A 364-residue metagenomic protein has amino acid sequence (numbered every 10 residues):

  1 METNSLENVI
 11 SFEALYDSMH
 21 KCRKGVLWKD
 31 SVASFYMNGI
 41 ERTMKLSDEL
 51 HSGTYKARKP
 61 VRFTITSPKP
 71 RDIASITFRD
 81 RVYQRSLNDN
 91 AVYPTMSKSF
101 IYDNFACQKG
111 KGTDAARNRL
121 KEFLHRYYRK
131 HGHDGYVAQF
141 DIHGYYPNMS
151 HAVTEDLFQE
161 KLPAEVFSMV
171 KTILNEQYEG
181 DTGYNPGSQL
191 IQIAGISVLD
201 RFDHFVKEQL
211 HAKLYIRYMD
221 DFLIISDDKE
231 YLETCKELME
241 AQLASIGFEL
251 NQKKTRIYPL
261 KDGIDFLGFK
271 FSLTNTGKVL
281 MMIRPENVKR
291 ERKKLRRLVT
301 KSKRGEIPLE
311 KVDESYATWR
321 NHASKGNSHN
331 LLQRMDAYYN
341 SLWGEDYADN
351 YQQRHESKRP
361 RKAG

Functional and structural regions predicted by a protein language model:
M1-M44, R361-G364: Non-catalytic, polymerase-adjacent accessory regions of viral genome-replication enzymes
E2-S5, N88-F140, G144-P147: Active-site-proximal segment of RNA-dependent polymerases
C22-A33, F63-A74, I101-D103: Glycine-/proline-rich flexible loop or hinge segments
R42, E49, N118-M219, I224-Q242 (+1 more regions): Conserved polymerase palm-domain catalytic core
D48-K69, V82, P163-Q177: Reverse-transcriptase-like RNA-dependent polymerase core
P60, I216-D220, Q252-K253: Short Gly/Ser/Thr- and Asp/Glu-enriched loop/turn motifs at secondary-structure junctions
P70-I101, D181-K207: Conserved pre-motif C helix in the palm subdomain of viral-like polymerases
I76-T77, R85, F140, I173-G180 (+3 more regions): Right-hand nucleic-acid polymerase module
